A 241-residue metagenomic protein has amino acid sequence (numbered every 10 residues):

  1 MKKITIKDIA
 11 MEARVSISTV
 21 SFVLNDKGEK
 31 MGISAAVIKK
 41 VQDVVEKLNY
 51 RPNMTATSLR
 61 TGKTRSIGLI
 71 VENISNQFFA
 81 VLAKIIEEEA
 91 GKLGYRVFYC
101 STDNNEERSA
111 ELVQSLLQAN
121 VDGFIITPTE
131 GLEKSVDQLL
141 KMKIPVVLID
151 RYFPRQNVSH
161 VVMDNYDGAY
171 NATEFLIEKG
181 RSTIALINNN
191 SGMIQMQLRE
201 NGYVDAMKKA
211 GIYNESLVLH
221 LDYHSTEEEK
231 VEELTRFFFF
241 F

Functional and structural regions predicted by a protein language model:
M1-K63: N-terminal helix-turn-helix DNA-binding module of bacterial transcription factors
K2-T5, V45-F78, L82-K84, L93 (+2 more regions): N-terminal helix-turn-helix/winged-helix DNA-binding helices and compositionally similar short basic alpha-helical
I9, V20, V41, I67 (+6 more regions): Hydrophobic structural packing positions in well-ordered secondary structure
I17-F22, L59-N73, F175, T183-N190: Short beta-strand segments enriched in small/hydrophobic residues
K47, E88-L93, L117, L140-L148 (+1 more regions): Bacterial carbohydrate/catabolite-sensing allosteric modules
E88-L132: Central regulatory/effector-binding core of bacterial HTH transcription factors
G131-L140: Active-site-adjacent beta->alpha loops and helix N-cap segments on the catalytic face of soluble alpha/beta enzymes
